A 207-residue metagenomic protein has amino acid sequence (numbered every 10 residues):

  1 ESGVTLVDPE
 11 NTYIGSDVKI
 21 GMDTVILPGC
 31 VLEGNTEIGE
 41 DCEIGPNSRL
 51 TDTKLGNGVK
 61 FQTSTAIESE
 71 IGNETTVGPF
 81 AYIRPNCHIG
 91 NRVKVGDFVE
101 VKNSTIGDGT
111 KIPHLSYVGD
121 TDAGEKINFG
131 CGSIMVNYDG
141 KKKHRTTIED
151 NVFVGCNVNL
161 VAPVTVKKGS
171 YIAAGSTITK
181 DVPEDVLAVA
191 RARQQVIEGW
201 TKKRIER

Functional and structural regions predicted by a protein language model:
E1: Conserved ATP-binding module of the ATP-grasp superfamily
T5-V189, Q194-Q195: Structural signal for interior beta-strand "rungs" in well-ordered beta-sheet cores of soluble enzyme domains
G199-R207: Short, charged, intrinsically disordered terminal tails
